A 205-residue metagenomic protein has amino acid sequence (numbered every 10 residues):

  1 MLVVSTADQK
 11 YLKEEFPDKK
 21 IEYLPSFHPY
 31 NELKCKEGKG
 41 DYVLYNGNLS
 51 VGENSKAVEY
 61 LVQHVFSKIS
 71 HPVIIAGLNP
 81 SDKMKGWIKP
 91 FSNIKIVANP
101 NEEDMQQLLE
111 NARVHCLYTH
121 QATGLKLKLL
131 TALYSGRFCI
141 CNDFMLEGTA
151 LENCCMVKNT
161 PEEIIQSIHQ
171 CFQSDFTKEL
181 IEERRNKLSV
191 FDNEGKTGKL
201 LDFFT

Functional and structural regions predicted by a protein language model:
M1-L33: Donor nucleotide-sugar binding/catalytic pocket of nucleotide-sugar-dependent glycosyltransferases
A7-Q9, P80-S81, C139, M145-L146: Alpha-helix capping/helix-boundary segments
Y23-P90, K95-E110: Conserved catalytic-core segment of nucleotide-activated headgroup transferases in glycan assembly
E110-G124, S135-R137: Acidic donor-binding loop of glycosyltransferase active sites
K128-Y134, F138-N142: Short hydrophobic beta-strand element within catalytic cores of glycosyltransferases and related nucleotide-activated
D143-V157: Short acidic/histidine- and often glycine-rich active-site loop of Leloir-type glycosyltransferases that engages
C154-E162, H169-F176: Conserved acidic donor-binding segment of nucleotide-sugar-dependent glycosyltransferases
D175-T205: A charged, aromatic-enriched C-terminal amphipathic alpha-helix characteristic of glycosyltransferases across folds
